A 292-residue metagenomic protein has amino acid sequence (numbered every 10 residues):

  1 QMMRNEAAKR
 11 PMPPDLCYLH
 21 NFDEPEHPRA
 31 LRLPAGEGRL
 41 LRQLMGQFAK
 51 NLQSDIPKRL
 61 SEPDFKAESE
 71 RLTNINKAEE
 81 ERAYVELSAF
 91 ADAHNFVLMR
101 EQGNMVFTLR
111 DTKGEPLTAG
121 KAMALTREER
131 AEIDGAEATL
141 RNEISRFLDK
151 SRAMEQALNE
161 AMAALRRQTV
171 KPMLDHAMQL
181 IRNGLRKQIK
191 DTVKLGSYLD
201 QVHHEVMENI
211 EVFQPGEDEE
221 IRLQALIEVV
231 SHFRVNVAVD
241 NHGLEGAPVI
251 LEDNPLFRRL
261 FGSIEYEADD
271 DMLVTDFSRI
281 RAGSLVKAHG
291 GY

Functional and structural regions predicted by a protein language model:
Q1-Y292: Non-catalytic accessory segments flanking P-loop/AAA+ NTPase cores
